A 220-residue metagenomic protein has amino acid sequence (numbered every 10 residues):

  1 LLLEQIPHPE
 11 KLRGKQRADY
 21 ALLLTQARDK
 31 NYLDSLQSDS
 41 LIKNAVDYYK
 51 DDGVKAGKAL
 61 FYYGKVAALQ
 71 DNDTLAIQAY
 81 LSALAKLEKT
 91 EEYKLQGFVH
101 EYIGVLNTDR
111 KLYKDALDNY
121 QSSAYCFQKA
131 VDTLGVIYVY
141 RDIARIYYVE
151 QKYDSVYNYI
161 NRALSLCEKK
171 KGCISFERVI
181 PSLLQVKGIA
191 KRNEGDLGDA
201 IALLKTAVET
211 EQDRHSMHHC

Functional and structural regions predicted by a protein language model:
L1-C220: A "functional boundary" signal
